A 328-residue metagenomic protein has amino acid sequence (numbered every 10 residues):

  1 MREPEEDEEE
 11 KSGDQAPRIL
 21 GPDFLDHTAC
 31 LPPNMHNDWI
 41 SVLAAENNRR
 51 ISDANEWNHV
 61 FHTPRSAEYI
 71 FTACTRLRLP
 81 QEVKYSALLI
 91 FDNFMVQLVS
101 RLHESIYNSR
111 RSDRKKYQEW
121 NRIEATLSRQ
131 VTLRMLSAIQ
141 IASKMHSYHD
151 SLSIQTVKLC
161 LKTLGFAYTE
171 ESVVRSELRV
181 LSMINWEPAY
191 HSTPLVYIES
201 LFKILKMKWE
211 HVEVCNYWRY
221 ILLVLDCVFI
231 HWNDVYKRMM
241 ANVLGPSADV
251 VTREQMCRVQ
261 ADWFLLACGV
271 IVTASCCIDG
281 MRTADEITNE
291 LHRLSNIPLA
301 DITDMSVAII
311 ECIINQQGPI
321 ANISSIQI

Functional and structural regions predicted by a protein language model:
M1-I328: Acidic, serine/threonine-rich low-complexity regulatory regions at protein termini of eukaryotic cell-cycle
